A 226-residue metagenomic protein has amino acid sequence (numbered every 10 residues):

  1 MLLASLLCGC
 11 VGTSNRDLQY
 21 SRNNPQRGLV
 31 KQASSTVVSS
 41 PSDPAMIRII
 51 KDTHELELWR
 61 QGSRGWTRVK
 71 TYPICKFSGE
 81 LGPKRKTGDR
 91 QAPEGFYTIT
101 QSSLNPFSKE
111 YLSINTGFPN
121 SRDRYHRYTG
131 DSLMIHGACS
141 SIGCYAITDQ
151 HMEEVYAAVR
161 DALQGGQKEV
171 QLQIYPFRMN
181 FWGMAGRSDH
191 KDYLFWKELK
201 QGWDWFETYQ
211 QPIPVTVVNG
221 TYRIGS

Functional and structural regions predicted by a protein language model:
M1-L3: Sec-dependent signal peptide recognition, specifically the positively charged N-region followed immediately by
L7-G9: C-terminal motif of bacterial Sec signal peptides marking the signal peptidase cleavage site
V11-T13: Bacterial signal peptide processing site
N15-Q26: Short, low-complexity, disordered segments immediately C-terminal to signal peptides in bacterial exported proteins
G28-M46, L58-W59, I74-G88, E94-Q101 (+1 more regions): N-terminal post-signal-peptidase region of extra-cytosolic proteins
G65-R68: Tryptophan-centered short beta-strand motifs
G88-S226: Exported/periplasmic cell-wall-interacting domains
